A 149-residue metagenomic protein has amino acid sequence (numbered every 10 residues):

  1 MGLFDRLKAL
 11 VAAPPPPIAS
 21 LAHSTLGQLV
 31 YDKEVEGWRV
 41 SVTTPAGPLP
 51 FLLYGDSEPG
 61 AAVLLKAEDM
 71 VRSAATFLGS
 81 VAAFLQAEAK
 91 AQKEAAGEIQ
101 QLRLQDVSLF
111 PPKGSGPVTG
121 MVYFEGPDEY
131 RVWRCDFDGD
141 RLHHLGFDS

Functional and structural regions predicted by a protein language model:
M1-A95: Long, contiguous N-terminal structural blocks used for assembly/anchoring
G2-R39, Q100, P111-S149: Acidic, proline/glycine-rich low-complexity IDRs
A67-E129: Amphipathic protein-protein interaction modules
